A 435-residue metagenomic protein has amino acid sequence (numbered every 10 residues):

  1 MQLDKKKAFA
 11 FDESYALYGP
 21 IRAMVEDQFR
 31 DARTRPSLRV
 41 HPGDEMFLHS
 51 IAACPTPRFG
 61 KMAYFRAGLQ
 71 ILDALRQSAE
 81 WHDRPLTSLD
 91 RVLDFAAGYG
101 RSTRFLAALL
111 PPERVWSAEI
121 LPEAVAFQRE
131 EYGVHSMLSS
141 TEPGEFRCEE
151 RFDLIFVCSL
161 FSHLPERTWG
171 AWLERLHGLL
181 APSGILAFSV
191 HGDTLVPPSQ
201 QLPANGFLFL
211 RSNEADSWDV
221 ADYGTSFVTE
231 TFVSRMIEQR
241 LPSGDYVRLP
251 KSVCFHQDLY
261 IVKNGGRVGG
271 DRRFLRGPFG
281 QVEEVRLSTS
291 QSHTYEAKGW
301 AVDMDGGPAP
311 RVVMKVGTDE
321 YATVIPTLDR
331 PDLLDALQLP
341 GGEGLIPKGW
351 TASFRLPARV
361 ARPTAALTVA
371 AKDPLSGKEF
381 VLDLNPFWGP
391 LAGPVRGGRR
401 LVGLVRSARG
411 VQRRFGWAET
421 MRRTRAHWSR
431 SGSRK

Functional and structural regions predicted by a protein language model:
Q2-S88, F95-F146, A187-Q281, A392-V395 (+1 more regions): Class I (Rossmann-like) S-adenosyl-L-methionine-dependent methyltransferase catalytic domain, capturing the SAM-binding
F146-I155: A short acidic, Gly/Pro-enriched loop at the edge of an enzyme's catalytic core that lines a small-molecule cofactor
F152, L241-P242, W350: Conserved hydrophobic/aromatic "anchor" residues that stabilize well-ordered secondary structure elements
L154-R167: A short SAM/SAH-binding and catalytic strip from SAM-dependent methyltransferases
G170-P182: A short glycine-rich, Lys/Arg-flanked "PGG" loop and its adjoining helix->strand segment in the class I
V268-G410, F415-W417: Basic, ligand-binding patches in group-transfer machinery, especially extracytoplasmic/periplasmic segments
